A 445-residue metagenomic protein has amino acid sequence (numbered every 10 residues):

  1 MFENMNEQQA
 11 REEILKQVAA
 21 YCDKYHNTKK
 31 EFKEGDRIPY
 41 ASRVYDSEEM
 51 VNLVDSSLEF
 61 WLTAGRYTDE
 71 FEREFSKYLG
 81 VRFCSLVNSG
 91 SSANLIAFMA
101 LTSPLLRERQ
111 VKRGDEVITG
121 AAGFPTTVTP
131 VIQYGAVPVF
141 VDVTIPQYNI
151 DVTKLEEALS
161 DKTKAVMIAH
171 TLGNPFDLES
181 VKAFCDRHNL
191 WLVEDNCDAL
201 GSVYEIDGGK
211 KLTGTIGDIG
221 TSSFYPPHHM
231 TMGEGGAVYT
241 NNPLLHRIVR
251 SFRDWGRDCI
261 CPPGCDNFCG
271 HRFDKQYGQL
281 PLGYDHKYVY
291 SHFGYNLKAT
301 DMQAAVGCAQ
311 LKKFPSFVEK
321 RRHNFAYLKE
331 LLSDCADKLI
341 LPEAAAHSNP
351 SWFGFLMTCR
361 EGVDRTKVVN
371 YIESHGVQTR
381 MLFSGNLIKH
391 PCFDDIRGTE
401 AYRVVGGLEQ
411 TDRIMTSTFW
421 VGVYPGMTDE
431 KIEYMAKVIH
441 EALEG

Functional and structural regions predicted by a protein language model:
M1-L62, S291: N-terminal "arm"/small-domain region of PLP-dependent enzymes with the aminotransferase-like
Y21-D23, N27, D69-R73, V81-C84 (+7 more regions): PLP-dependent aminotransferase class I/II
Y21-Y25, S103-V203: PLP-dependent aminotransferase-like
Y45, T63, G123, P146-Q147 (+4 more regions): Glycine-/small-residue-rich active-site loops that bind phosphorylated ligands and cofactors
R66-E116, T129-Y134, F140, D207: Phosphate-binding glycine-rich loop
S85, I118, V139, L192-V193 (+3 more regions): Structural detector of well-ordered beta-strand residues that form the stable sheet scaffold of enzyme domains
E194-M232, R247, K287-V289: Conserved active-site segment immediately N-terminal to the catalytic lysine that forms the internal aldimine
T215-I260, D301: Active-site PLP attachment segment
